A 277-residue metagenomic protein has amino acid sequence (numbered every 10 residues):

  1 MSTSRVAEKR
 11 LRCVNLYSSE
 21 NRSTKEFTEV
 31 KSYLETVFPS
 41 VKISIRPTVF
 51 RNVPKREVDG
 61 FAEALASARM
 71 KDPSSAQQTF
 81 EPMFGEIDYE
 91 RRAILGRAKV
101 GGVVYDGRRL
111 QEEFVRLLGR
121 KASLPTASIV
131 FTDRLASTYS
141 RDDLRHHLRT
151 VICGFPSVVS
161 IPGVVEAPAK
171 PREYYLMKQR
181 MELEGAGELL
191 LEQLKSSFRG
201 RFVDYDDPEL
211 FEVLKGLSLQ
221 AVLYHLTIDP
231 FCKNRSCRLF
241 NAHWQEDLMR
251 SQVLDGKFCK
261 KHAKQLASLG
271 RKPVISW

Functional and structural regions predicted by a protein language model:
M1-R149: N-terminal low-structure segments adjacent to metalloprotease catalytic domains across cellular compartments
N15-N21, H147, V151-A167, P171-E209 (+1 more regions): Metalloprotease/metallohydrolase-associated module, dominated by Zn2+-dependent proteases
K25-T28, P208, E212: Generic alpha-helical secondary structure signal
G60, G85, G96, G101-G102 (+9 more regions): Residue-identity detector for glycine
E209-L226: Short alpha-helix carrying the canonical HExxH Zn2+-binding catalytic motif
